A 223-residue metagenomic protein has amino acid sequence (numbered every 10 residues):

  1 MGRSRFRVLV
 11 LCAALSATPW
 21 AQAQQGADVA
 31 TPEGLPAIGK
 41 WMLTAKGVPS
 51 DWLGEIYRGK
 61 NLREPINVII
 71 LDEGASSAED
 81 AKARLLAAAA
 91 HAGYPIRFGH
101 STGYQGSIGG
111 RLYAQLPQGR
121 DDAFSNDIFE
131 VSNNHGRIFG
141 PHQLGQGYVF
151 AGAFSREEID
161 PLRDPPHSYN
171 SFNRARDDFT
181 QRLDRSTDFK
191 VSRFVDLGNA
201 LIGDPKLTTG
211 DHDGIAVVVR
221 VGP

Functional and structural regions predicted by a protein language model:
M1-L9: Bacterial N-terminal signal peptides that target proteins for export
L9-T18: Bacterial N-terminal signal peptides
P19-A23: Sec/Tat signal peptide C-region and signal peptidase I cleavage site
Q24-L53: Charged, low-complexity intrinsically disordered tails and linkers
D51-K82: Terminal, regulation- and interaction-focused segments at domain boundaries
I70-D72, D80-F98: Surface-exposed, glycine/proline- and aromatic-rich loop segments on solvent-exposed faces across compartments
A92-G222: A cross-kingdom signal targeting lumenal/periplasmic-facing segments of multi-pass membrane and secretory-pathway
